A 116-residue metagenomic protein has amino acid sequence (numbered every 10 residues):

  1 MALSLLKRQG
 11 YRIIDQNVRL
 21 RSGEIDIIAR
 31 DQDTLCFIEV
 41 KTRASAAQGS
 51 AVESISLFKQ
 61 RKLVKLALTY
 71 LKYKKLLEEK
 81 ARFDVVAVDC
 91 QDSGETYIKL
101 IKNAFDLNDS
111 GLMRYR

Functional and structural regions predicted by a protein language model:
M1-Q16: Acidic-basic catalytic patches of nuclease active cores, encompassing PD-(D/E)XK and other metal-cofactor nuclease
E24, D33, T96-Y97: Conserved catalytic motifs of the protein kinase core domain
E24-D26, E39, K59, D84: Acidic active-site catalytic centers that drive phospho-/nucleotidyl reactions and related ester hydrolyses
I27-A47, L63: Conserved catalytic cores of phosphodiester-cleaving nucleases, focusing on short active-site segments
R43-T69: Mg2+/Mn2+-dependent nuclease catalytic core
Y73-R116: Domain-level recognition of nuclease-like catalytic cores that cleave nucleotide substrates
